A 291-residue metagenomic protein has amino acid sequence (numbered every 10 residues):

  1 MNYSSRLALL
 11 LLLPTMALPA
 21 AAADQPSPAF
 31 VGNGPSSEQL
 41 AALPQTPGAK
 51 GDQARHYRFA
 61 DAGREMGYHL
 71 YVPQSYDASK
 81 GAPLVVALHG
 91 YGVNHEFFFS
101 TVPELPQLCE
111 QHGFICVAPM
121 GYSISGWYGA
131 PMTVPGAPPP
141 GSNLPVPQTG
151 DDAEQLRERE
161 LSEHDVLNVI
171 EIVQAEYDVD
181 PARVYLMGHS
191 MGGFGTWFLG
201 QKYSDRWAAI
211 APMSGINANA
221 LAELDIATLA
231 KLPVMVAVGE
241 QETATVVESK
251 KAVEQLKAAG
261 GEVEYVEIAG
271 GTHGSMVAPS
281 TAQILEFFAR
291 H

Functional and structural regions predicted by a protein language model:
M1-A8: Bacterial N-terminal signal peptides that target proteins for export
A8-A17: Bacterial N-terminal signal peptides
A20-L84, S162, M191-F194, K250-Q255 (+2 more regions): A domain-start/cap signature at the N-terminus of enzymes
A54, F59-H69, S79-D178, L224: Serine-hydrolase catalytic machinery in alpha/beta-hydrolase-like enzymes
K80-L84, Q111-C116, D180-V184, S204-A209 (+2 more regions): Loop/turn elements at helix/coil->beta-strand transitions in domains of secreted/extracellular proteins
A87-G92, Q174-Y177, H189, T196 (+5 more regions): Cell-envelope and extracellular/periplasmic
T101-P103, I172-D178, A182-A230: Primarily recognizes the serine-hydrolase "nucleophile elbow" in alpha/beta-hydrolase and SGNH/GDSL folds
A209-L285: The feature captures the conserved acid-bearing segment of alpha/beta-hydrolase catalytic domains
